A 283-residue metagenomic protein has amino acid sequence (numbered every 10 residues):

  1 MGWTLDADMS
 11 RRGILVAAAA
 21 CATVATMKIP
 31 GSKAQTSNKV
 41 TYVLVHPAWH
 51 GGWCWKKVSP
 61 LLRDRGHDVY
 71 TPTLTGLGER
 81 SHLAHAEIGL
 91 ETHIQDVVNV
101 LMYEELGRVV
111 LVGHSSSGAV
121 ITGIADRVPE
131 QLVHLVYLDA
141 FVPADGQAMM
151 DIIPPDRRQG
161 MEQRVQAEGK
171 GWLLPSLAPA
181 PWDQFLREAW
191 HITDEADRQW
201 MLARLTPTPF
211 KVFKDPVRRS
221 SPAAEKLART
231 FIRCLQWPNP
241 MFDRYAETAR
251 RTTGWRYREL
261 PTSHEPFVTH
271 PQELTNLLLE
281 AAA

Functional and structural regions predicted by a protein language model:
M1-M9, A20: N-terminal secretory signal peptides
M27-V45: C-terminal segment of N-terminal export signals and the immediately downstream linker at the start of the mature
R63-S81: Conserved alpha/beta-hydrolase
G76-V109, D126-R127, M150-P154: Active-site loop/oxyanion-hole signature of alpha/beta-hydrolase fold enzymes
V110-D145: Conserved hydrolase catalytic core segment
Y137-W172: Flexible "cap/lid" loop of the alpha/beta hydrolase fold
L235-P261, V268: Conserved loop-alpha-helix segment in the C-terminal half of the alpha/beta-hydrolase fold that carries the catalytic
R258-A283: Catalytic active-site module of serine/aspartate enzymes centered on a nucleophile-bearing elbow/loop
